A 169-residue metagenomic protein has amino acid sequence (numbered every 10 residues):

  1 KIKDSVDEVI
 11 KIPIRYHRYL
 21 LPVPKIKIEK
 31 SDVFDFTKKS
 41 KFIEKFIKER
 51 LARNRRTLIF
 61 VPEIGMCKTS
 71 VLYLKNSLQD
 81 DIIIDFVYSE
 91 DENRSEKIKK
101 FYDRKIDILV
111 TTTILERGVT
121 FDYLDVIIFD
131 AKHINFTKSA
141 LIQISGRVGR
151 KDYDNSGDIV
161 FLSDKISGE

Functional and structural regions predicted by a protein language model:
I2-F46: Interdomain hinge/linker at the junction between the two RecA-like core domains of SF2 helicases
D4-D7, D80-I82, D122-D125, Y153-I159: Short glycine-/polar-rich loops that comprise or flank the Walker A/P-loop and associated switch/sensor motifs
I10-H17, S145-E169: Conserved segment of the helicase C-terminal RecA-like domain
E44, K68-V71, S95, I108 (+2 more regions): Amphipathic alpha-helical transducer elements in NTP-driven molecular machines
E49-L74: Conserved strand-helix element at the start of the C-terminal RecA-like helicase core
R55-R56, K105-I108: Loop/turn-to-beta-strand initiation segments
P62-G65, I84-E96, V110-G118: Conserved helicase motor
I108-V110, E116-K132, D158-F161: A short beta-strand element within the Helicase C-terminal
